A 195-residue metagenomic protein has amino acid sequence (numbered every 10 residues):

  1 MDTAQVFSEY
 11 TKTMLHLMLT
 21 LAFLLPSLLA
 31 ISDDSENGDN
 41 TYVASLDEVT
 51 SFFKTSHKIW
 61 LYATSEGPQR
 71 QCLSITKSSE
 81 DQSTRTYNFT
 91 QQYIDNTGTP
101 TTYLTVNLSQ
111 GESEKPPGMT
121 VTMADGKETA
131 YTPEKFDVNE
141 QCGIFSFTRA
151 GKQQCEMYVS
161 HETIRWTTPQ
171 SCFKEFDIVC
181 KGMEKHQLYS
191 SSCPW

Functional and structural regions predicted by a protein language model:
D2-W195: A beta-rich soluble binding module of mature secreted/lumenal proteins
